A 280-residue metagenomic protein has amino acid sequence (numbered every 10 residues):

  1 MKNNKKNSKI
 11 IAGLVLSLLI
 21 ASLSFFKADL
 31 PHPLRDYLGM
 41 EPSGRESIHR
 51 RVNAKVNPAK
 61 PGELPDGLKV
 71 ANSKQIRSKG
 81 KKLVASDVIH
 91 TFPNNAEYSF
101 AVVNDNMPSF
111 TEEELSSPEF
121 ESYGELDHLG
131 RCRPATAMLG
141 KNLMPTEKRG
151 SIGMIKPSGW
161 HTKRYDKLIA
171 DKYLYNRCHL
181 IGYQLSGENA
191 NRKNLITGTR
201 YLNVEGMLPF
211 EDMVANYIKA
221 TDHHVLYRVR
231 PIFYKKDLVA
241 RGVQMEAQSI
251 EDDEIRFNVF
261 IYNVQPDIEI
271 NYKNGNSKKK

Functional and structural regions predicted by a protein language model:
M1-K2, P33: N-terminal leader and targeting sequences that precede the mature domain
K2-V15: N-terminal Sec-pathway targeting helices
A12-F25: Hydrophobic membrane-insertion alpha-helices, especially the h-region of bacterial N-terminal signal peptides
D29, P33, K278-K279: Non-catalytic C-terminal accessory/binding modules of secreted extracellular proteins
P31-F110: N-terminal, intrinsically disordered, polar/charged segments of Gram-positive cell-envelope systems that serve as
F110-K280: Domain-level detector of nuclease and nuclease-like folds in predominantly extracellular/periplasmic contexts
